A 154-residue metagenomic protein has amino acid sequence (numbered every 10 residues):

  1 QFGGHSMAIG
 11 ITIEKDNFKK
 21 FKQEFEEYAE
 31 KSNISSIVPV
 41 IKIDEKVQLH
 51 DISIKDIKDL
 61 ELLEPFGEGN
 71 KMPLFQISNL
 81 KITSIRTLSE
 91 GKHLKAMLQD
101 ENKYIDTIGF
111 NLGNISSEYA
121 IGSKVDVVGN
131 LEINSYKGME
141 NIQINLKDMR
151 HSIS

Functional and structural regions predicted by a protein language model:
Q1-S154: Acidic, two-metal ion nucleic-acid-processing modules in DNA metabolism proteins
